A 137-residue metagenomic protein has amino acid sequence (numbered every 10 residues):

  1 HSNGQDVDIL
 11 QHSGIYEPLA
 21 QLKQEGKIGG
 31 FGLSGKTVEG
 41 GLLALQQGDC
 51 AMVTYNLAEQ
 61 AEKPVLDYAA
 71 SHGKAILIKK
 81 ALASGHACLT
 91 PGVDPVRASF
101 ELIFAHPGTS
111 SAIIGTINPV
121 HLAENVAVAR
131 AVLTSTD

Functional and structural regions predicted by a protein language model:
H1-L57, P64, K74: Glycine/proline-rich, positively charged, aromatic-decorated active-site loop/lid region on the catalytic face
Q21, L42, Q47, K63-D137: Structured C-terminal cap/extension of enzyme domains
